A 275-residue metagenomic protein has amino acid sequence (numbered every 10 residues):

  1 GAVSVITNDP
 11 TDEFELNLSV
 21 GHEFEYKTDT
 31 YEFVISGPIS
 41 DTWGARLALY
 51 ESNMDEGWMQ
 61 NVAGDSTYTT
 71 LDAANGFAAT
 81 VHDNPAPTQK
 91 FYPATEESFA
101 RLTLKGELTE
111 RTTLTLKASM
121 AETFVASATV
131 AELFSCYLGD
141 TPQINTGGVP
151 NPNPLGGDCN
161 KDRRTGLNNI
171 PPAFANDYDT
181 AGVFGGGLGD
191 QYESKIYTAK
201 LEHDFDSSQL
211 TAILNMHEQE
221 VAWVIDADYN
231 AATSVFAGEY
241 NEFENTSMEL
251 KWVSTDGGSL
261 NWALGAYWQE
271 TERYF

Functional and structural regions predicted by a protein language model:
G1-T70, Y92-A100, R111-T112, K195 (+2 more regions): Outer-membrane beta-barrel translocator/receptor signature
N17-S19, T30-F33, Q60-V62, A73-A74 (+4 more regions): Surface-exposed beta-strand edges and their flanking turn/coil or helix-capping segments
G21-K27, M54-E56, T123-V125, Q219-V221 (+1 more regions): Sequence/structural signature of outer-membrane beta-barrel proteins
G44, L71-A73, D140-P142: Short alpha-helical linear motifs
T67-D83: A solvent-exposed, charged loop/short amphipathic helix patch at secondary-structure junctions
H82-F91, T95-A263, Q269-T271: Outer-membrane beta-barrel domain signature, strongest for Gram-negative TonB-dependent receptors and also present
